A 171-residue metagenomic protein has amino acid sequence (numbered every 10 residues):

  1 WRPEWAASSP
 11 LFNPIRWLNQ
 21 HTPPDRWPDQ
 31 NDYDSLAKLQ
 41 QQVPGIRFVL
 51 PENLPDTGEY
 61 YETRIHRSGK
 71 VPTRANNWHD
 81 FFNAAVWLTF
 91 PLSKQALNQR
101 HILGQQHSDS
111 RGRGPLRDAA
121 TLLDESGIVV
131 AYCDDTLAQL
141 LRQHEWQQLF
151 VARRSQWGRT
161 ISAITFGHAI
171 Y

Functional and structural regions predicted by a protein language model:
W1-S68, R159-Y171: The feature captures two recurrent sequence modes
P10-H21, D80-L92, T121-E125: Short, hydrophobic/amphipathic alpha-helical patches that form generic packing surfaces within helical domains
H21, L36-L39, R64, A85 (+3 more regions): Residues that form generic nucleotide/phosphate-binding pockets
L50-P51, A84, Y132-C133: Short His-Asn-centered micro-motif
L54, L88-L92, V129, Q147: Short loop/turn segments at secondary-structure transitions that flank enzyme active sites
E59, N76-A84, R117-A120, D135: Non-catalytic, well-ordered alpha-helical scaffold segments
G69-H107: Hydrophobic alpha-helical segments and helix pairs
L103-Y171: A contiguous, surface-oriented mixed alpha/beta subdomain in the mid-to-C-terminal portion of proteins that forms
